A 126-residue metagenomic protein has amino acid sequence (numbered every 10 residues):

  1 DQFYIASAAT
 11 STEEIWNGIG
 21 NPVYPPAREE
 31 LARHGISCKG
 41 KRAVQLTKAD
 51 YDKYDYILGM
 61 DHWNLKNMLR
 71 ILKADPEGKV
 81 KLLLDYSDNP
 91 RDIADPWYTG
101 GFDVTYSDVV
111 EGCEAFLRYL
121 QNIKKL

Functional and structural regions predicted by a protein language model:
D1-K53, R118-L126: Conserved active-site segments centered on acidic
G20-Y24, D61, C113: A structural signal for well-ordered alpha-helical scaffolds and beta->alpha junctions
Y56, H62-L126: Phosphate-binding/catalytic loops
